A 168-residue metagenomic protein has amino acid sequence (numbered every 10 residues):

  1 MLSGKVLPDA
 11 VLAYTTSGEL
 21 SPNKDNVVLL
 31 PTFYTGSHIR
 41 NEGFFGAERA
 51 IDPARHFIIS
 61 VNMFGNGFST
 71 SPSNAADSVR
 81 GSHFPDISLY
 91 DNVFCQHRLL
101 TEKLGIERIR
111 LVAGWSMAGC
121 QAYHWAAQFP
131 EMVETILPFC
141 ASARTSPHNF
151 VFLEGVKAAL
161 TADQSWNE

Functional and structural regions predicted by a protein language model:
M1-E168: Ligand-binding pocket scaffold of soluble enzyme catalytic domains
